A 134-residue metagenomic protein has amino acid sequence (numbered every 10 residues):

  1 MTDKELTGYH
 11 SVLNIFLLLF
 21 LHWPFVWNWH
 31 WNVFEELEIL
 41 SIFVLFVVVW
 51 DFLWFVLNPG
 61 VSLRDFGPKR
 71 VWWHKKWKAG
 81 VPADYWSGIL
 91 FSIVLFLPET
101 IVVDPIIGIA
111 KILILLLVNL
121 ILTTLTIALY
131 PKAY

Functional and structural regions predicted by a protein language model:
M1-Y134: Aromatic-rich, lipid-facing transmembrane alpha helices and their immediate juxtamembrane interface loops in integral
